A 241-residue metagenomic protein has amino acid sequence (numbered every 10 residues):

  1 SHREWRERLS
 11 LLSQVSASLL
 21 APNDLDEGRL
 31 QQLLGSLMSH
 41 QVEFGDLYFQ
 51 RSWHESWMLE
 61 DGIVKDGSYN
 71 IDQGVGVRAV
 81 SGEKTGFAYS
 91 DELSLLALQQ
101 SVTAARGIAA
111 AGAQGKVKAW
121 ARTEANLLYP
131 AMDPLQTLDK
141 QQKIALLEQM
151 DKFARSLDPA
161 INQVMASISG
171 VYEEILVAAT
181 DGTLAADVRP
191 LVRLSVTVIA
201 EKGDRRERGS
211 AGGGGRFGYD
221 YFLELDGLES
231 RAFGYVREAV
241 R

Functional and structural regions predicted by a protein language model:
S1-R241: Active-site bordering "gate/hinge" segments that shape substrate access to catalytic or cofactor-binding pockets
